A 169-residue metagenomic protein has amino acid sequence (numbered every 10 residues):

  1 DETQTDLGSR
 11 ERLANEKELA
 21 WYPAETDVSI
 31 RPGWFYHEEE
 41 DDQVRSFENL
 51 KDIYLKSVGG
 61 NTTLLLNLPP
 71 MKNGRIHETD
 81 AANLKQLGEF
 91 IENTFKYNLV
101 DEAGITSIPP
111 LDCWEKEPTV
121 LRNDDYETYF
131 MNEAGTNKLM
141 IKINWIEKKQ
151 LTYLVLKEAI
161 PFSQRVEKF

Functional and structural regions predicted by a protein language model:
D1-N137, K142-Q150, V155-R165: Mature catalytic domains of secreted/periplasmic carbohydrate-active enzymes
